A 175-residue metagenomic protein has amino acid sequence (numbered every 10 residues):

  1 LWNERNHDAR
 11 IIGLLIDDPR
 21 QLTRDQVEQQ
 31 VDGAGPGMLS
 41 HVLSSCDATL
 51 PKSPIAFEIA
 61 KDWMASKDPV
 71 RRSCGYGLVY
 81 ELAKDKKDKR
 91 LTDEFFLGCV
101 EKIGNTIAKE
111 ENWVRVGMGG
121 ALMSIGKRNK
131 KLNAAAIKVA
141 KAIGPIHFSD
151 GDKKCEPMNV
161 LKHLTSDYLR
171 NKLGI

Functional and structural regions predicted by a protein language model:
L1-I175: Alpha-helical scaffold domains
